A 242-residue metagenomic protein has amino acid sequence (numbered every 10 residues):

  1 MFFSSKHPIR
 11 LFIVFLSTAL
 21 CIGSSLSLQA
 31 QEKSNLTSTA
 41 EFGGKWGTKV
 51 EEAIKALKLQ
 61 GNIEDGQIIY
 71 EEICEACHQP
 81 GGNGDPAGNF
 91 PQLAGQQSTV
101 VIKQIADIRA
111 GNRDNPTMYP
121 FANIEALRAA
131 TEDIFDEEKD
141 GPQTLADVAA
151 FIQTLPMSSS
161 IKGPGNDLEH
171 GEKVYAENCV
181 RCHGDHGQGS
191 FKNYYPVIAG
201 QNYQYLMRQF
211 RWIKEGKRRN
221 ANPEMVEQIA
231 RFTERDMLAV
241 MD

Functional and structural regions predicted by a protein language model:
M1-Q60, A106, A110: N-terminal export/targeting leaders of redox proteins
Q31-S34, D85-Q92, I108-D147, I152-L155 (+3 more regions): Axial heme c-ligation environment in periplasmic c-type cytochrome domains
E32-I69, P86-N89, A149-V174: Electrostatic cytochrome c docking/interface patches
E51-R109: The feature marks the first
G66, C74-P80, V148, I152 (+3 more regions): The canonical Cys-X-X-Cys-His
Q67-E71, I102, E172-A176, V180 (+1 more regions): Sequence context surrounding c-type heme c attachment/ligation sites in exported
E71-C74, F90, S98, A176 (+3 more regions): Disulfide-stabilized extracellular ectodomain repeats and their linkers
E72-I73, G81, Q97, T144 (+4 more regions): Short pre-active-site segment immediately N-terminal to redox-active cysteine/selenocysteine motifs in thiol-based
